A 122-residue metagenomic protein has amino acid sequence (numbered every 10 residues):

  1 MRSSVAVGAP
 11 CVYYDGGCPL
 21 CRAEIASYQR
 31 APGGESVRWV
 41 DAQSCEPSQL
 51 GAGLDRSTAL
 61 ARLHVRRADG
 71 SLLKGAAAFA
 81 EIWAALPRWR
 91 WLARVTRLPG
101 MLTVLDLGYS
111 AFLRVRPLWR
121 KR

Functional and structural regions predicted by a protein language model:
M1-R2, D55: Generic signature of intrinsically disordered, low-complexity, basic-rich segments and short cationic peptides
R2-R30, G108: Local sequence-structure signature of Cys/Sec-based thiol-disulfide redox active-site neighborhoods
V7, S44-R122: Thiol/selenol-based redox catalytic cores and closely related redox-interacting motifs
P19, G33, R114-P117: Short linear sequence elements within intrinsically disordered, low-complexity coil regions
I25-E35, L54-R62: Short charge-dense sequence patches
R30-G33, V40, R94, R120: Short linear functional motifs in flexible/disordered or boundary regions
G34-S48: Thiol-based oxidoreductase modules, predominantly thioredoxin-like and allied folds used for disulfide exchange
